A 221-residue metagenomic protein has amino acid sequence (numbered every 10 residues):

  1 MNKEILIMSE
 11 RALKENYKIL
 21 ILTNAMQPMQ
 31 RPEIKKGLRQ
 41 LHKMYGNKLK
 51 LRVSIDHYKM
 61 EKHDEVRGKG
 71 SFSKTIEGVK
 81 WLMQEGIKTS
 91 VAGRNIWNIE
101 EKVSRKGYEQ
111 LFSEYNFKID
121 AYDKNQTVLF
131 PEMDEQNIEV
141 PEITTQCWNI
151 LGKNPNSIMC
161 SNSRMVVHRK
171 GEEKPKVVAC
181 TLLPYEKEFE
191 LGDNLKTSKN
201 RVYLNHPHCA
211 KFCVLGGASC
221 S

Functional and structural regions predicted by a protein language model:
M1-K43, L51, I55-K74, N95-V103: Canonical radical SAM enzyme core domain
E15, Y45, G78-T89: A structural motif corresponding to the C-terminal end of an alpha-helix and its immediate exit/capping segment
K18-L20, K48-R52, K88-S90, Q126-V128: Structural preference for beta-strand elements that scaffold enzyme active sites
L38-G46, Y115-I119: Alpha-helix termini
E61, N95-K102, K118-T144: Flexible glycine/acidic-rich beta-alpha junction loops that bind and position SAM and/or redox cofactors in anaerobic
E101-S113: Active-site loop/helix belt of alpha/beta enzymes
F112-S113, E132-S221: Accessory C-terminal segments flanking Radical SAM cores
